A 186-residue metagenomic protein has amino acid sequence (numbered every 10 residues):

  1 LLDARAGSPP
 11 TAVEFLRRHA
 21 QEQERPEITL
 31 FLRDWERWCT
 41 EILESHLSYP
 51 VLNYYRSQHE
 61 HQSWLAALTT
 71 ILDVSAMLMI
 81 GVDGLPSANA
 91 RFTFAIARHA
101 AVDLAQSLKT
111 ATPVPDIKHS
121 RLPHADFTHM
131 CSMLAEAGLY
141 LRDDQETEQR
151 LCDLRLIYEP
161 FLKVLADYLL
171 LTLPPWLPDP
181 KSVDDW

Functional and structural regions predicted by a protein language model:
L2-L68, D73-S75, D83: Non-transmembrane accessory domains of multi-pass membrane transporters/channels
F31, N53-R56, E60-W186: Soluble C-terminal extramembrane regulatory/interaction domains of multi-pass membrane proteins
